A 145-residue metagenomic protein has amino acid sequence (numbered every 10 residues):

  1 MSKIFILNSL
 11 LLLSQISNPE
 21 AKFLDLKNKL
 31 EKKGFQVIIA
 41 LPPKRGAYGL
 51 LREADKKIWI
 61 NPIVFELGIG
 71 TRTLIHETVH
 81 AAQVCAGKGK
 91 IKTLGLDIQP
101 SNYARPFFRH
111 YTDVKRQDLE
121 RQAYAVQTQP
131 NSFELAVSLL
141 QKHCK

Functional and structural regions predicted by a protein language model:
S2, Q15-P19, T73: N-terminal targeting leaders of exported, membrane, and organelle-targeted proteins
I4-L12: Sec-dependent N-terminal signal peptides
N18-R45, I91-K145: Metalloprotease/metallohydrolase-associated module, dominated by Zn2+-dependent proteases
K44-E53: Post-signal-peptide N-terminal segment of Sec-exported extracytoplasmic proteins
E53-I60, R105-F107: Acidic/histidine-rich, surface-exposed loop or edge segments in extracytoplasmic proteins
I58-L74: Short pre-active-site segment immediately N-terminal to the catalytic Zn-binding motif
L74-T78, D118: Alpha-helical architecture
T78-G95: Catalytic Zn2+-binding segment of zinc metalloproteases
